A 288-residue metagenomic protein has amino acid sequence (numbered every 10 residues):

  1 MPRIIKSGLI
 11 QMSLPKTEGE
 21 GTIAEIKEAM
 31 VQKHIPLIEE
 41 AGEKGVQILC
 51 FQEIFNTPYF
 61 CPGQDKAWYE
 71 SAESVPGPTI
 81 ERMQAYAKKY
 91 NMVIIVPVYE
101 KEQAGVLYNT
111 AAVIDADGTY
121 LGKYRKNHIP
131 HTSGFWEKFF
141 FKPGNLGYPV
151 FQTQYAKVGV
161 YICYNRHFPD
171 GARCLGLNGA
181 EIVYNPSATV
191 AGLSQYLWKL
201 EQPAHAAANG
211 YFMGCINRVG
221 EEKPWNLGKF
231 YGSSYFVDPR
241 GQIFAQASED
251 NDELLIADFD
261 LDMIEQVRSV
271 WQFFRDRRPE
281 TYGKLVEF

Functional and structural regions predicted by a protein language model:
M1-R3, A85, F288: Basic/polar N-terminal segments that are highly enriched at the extreme N-terminus, encompassing both cleavable
I4-E18, I23, T110, K123 (+2 more regions): Active-site-proximal beta-strand elements of phosphoester/diester hydrolases
S7, V113-L121, V237-F244: Short, glycine-anchored, charge-dense loop/turn motifs used at functional sites
A24-D117, K123, T189-A204, A208: Cys-nucleophile CN-hydrolase/nitrilase-fold catalytic domain and related Cys-dependent amidase chemistry that acts on
V75-I95, K157, C163-L254: CN hydrolase (nitrilase-like) catalytic-core segments centered on the catalytic cysteine and neighboring Lys/Glu
A85, E102-E181, A191-A204, S269-F273: Active-site catalytic loop in hydrolytic enzyme cores
V96-V98, T110-V113, P149, S234-F236 (+1 more regions): Short beta-strand scaffold segments in enzyme catalytic cores
D262-F288: A conserved C-terminal secondary-structure "cap"
